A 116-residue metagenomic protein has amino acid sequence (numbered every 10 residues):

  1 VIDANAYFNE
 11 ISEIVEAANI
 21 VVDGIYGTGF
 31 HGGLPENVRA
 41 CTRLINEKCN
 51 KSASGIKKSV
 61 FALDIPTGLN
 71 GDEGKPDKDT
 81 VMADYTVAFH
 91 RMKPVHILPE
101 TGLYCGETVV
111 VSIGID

Functional and structural regions predicted by a protein language model:
V1-A6: A glycine-rich helix N-cap at a beta->alpha junction
Y7-A18: Short amphipathic alpha-helix with an adjacent loop that forms part of the alpha/beta core around
A18-D116: YjeF_N-associated NAD(P)HX repair module
